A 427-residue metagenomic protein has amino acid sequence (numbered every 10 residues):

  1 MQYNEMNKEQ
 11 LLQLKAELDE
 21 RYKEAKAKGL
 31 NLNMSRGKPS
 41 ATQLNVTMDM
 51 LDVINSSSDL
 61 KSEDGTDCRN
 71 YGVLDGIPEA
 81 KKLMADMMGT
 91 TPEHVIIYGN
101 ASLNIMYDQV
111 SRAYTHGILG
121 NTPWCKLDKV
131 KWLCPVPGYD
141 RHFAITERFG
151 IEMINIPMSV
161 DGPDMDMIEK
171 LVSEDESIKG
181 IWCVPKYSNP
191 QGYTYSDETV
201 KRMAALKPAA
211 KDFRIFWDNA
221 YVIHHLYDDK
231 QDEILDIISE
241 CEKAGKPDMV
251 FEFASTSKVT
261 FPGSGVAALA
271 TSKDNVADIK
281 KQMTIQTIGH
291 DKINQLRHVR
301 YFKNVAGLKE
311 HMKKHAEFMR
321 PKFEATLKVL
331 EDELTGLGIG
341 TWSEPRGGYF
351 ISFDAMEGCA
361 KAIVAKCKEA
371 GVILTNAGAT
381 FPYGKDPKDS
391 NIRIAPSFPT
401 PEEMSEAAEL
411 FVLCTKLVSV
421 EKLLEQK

Functional and structural regions predicted by a protein language model:
Q2-D75, A80, A85-D86, E369-V372: N-terminal "arm"/small-domain region of PLP-dependent enzymes with the aminotransferase-like
N33, K313-L327, I339-D354, K368: Conserved glycine-rich beta-strand-loop-beta hairpin in the small C-terminal domain of fold type I
T66-K211, V222-G245, V412, L417-K427: Conserved core of the PLP fold type I
Y98, S239-R320, E333, V420: Conserved core segment of the aminotransferase class I/II
N219: Walker B catalytic acidic pair
S352-E357, L374-C414: Conserved PLP-binding active-site segment of the aspartate aminotransferase-like
I363-E369, A407-V412: Short amphipathic alpha-helices in soluble, non-transmembrane regions that often serve as interface/regulatory elements
